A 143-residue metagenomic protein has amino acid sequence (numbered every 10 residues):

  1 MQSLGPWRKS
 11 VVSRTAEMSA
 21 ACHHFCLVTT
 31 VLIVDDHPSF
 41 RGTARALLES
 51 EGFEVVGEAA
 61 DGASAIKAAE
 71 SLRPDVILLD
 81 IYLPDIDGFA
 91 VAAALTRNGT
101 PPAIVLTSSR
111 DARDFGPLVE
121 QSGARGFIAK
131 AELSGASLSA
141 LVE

Functional and structural regions predicted by a protein language model:
V34-D35, A59, I77: Conserved sequence signature across two-component system core domains
P38-G57: Two-component/phosphorelay signaling modules centered on CheY-like receiver
D61-S64, D87-A90: Acidic catalytic/metal-coordinating carboxylates
L72-L78, L83: Active-site beta3 strand of CheY-like receiver
P84, A112: The feature encodes the CheY-like receiver
G88, V119-G126: As written
F89-T100: Short amphipathic alpha-helix used as the core "switch/output" element in two-component signaling
L106-T107: Hydrophobic/aromatic residues positioned on beta-strands within the core alpha/beta folds
